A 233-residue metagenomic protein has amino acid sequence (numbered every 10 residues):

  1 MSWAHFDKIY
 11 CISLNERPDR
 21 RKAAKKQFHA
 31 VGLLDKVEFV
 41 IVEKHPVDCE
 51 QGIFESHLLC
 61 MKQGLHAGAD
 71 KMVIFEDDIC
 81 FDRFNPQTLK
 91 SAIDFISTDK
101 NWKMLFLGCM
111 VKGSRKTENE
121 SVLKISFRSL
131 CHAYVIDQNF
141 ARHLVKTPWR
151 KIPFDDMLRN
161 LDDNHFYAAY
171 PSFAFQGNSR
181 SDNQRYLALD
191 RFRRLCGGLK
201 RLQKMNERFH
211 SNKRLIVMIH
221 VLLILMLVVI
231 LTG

Functional and structural regions predicted by a protein language model:
M1-F75, I79-G233: An acidic/histidine-cluster motif and surrounding catalytic segment that typifies divalent-metal-assisted enzyme active
